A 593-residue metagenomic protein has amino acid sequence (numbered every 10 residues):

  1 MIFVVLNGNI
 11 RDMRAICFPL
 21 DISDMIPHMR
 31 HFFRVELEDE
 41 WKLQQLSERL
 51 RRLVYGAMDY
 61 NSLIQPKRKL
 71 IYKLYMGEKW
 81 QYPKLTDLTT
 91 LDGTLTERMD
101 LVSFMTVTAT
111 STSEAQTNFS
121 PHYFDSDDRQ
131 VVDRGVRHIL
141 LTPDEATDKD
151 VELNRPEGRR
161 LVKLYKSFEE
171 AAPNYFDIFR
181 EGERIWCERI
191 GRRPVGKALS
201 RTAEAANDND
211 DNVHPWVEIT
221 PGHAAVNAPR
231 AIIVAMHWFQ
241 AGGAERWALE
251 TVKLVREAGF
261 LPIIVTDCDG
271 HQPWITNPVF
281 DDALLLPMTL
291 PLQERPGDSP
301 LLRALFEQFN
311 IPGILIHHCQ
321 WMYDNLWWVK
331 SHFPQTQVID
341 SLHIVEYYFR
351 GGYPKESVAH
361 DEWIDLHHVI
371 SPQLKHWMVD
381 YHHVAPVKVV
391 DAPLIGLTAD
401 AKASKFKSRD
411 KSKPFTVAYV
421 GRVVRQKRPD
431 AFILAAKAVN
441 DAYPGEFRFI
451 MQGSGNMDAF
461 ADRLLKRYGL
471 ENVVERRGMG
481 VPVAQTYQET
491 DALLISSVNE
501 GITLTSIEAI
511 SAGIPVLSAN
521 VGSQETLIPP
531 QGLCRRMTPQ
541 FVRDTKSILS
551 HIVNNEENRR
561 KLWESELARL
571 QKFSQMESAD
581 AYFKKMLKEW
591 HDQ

Functional and structural regions predicted by a protein language model:
I2-A231: Non-catalytic membrane-proximal stalk/linker segments that position and tether the catalytic domains
G182-G196, W363-V389: A short, active-site helix/loop in glycosyltransferases that binds the activated sugar's phosphate group
E245-E250, F415, R422-A438, N456-A459: A conserved mid-protein helix/loop that constitutes part of the nucleotide-sugar donor-binding site
D282-P287, A461-M479: Nucleotide-activated donor-binding/catalytic signature segment of Leloir-type glycosyltransferases, i.e., the conserved
V498: Aromatic "clamp/platform" in nucleotide-sugar-dependent glycosyltransferases that forms part of the donor/acceptor
P515-S518: Short hydrophobic beta-strand element within catalytic cores of glycosyltransferases and related nucleotide-activated
P530-R543, H551-E556: Conserved acidic donor-binding segment of nucleotide-sugar-dependent glycosyltransferases
Q540, E556-E589: A charged, aromatic-enriched C-terminal amphipathic alpha-helix characteristic of glycosyltransferases across folds
